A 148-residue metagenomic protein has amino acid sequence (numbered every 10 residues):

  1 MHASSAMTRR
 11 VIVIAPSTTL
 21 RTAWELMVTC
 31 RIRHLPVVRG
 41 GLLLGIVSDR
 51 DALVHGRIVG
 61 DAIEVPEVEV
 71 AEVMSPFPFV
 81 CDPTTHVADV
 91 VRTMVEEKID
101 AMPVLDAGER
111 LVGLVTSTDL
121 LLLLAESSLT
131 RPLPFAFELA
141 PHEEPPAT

Functional and structural regions predicted by a protein language model:
M1-R10, S48-V80, H86-E97, L111 (+1 more regions): Tandem CBS (Bateman) regulatory domains
V13-R31, V38-R39, V80-K98, L105 (+1 more regions): The conserved cystathionine-beta-synthase
M27-C30, L35-D51, M94, M102-D119: A glycine-centered beta-loop-beta connector
